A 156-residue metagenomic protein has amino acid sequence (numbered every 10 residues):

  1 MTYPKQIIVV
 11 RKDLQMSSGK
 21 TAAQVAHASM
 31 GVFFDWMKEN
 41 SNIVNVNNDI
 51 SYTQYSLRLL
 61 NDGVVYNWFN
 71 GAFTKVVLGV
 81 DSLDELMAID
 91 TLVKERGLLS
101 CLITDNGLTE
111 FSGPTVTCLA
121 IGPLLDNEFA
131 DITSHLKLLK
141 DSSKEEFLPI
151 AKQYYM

Functional and structural regions predicted by a protein language model:
M1-M156: Positively charged, small/polar-rich N-terminal and surface patches that mediate targeting and assembly and bind
